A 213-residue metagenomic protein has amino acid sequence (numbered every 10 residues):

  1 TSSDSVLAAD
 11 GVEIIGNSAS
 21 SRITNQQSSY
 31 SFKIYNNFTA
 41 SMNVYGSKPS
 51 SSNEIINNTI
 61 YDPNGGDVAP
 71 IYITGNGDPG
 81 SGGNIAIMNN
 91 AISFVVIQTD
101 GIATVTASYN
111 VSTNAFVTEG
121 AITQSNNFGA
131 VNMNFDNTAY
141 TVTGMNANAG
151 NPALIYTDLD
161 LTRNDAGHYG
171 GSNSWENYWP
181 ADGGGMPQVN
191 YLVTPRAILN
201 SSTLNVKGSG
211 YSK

Functional and structural regions predicted by a protein language model:
S2-T143: Predominantly extracellular beta-rich ligand-binding scaffolds that present long acidic/polar faces for carbohydrate
L7, M42-V44, V95, L154 (+4 more regions): Generic detector of leucine side chains in alpha-helical contexts
A121-D182: C-terminal accessory segments
Y169-L204, S209-K213: Short, compositionally biased P/S/T/A/G/V-rich stretches that sit at domain boundaries
